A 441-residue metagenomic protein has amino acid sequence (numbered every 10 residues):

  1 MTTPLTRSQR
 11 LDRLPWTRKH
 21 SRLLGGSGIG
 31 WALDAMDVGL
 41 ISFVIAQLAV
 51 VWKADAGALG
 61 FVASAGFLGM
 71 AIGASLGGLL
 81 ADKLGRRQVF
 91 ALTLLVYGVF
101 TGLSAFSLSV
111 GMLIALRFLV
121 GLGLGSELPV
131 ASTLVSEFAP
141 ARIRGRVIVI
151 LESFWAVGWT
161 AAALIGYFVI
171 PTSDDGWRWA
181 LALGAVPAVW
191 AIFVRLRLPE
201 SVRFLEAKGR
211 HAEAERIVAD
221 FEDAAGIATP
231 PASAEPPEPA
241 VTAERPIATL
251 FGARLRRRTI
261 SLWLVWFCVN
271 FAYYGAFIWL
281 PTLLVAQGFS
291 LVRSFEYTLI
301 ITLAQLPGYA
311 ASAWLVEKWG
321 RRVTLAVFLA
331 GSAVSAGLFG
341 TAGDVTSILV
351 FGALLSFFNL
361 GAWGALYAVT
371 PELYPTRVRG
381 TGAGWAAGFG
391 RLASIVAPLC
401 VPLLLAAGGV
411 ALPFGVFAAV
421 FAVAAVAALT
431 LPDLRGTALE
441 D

Functional and structural regions predicted by a protein language model:
M1-D441: Transmembrane-helix signature of 12-pass secondary carriers
